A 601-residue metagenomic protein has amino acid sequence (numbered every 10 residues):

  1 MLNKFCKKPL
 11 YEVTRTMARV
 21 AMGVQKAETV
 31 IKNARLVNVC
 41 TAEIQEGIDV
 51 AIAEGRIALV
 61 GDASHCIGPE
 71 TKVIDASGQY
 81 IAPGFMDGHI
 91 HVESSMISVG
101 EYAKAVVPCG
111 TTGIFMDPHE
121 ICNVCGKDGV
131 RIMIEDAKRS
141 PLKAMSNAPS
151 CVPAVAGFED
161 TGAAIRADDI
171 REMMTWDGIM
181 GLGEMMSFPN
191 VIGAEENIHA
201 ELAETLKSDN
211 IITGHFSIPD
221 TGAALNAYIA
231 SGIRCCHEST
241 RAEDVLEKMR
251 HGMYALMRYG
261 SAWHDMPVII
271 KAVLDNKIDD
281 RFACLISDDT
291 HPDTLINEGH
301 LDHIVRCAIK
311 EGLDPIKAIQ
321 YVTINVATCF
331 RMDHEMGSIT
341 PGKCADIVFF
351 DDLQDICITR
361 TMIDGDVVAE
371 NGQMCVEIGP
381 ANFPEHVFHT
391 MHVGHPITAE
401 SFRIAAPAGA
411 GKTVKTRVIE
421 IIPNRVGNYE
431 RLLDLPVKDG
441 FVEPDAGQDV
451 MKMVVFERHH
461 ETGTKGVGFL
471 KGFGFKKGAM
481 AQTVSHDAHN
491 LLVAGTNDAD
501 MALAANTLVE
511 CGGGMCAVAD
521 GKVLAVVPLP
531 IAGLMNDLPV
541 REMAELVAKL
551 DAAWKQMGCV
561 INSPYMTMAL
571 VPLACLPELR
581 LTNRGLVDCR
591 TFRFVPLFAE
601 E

Functional and structural regions predicted by a protein language model:
M1-I48, I52-A53, A58, V107-C109 (+2 more regions): Active-site microenvironment of metallo-dependent hydrolases
L2-V20, Q25, G100-I211, V523-P528: Divalent-metal coordination cores built from histidine and acidic residues
M22-V24, E43-I44, C66-I67, D136-K138 (+12 more regions): Solvent-exposed alpha-helices and their adjacent loops that cap or buttress functional pockets in soluble metabolic
Q25-K32, E54, C66-M116: Replace "His-x-His-based motif
A34, G55, G78, H89 (+8 more regions): Divalent metal-coordination and catalytic microenvironments
H91-E93, H119-I121, P149-A154, M185-F188 (+4 more regions): Active-site beta-loop-alpha junctions enriched in small/polar residues
G129, A164-E184, N190-M257, H264-L285 (+2 more regions): Histidine/acidic residue-rich metal-binding segments in metalloenzymes
